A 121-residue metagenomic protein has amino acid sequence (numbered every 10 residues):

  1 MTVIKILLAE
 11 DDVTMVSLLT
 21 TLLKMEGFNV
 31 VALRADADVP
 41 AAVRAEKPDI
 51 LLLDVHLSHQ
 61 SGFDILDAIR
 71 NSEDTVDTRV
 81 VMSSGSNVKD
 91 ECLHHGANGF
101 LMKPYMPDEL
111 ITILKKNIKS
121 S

Functional and structural regions predicted by a protein language model:
E10, S84: Conserved acidic carboxylate
V13-V31, A37: Two-component/phosphorelay signaling modules centered on CheY-like receiver
T14-S17, Y105-K116: C-terminal output helix
A32-I50: Acidic, metal-coordinating helix/loop segments flanking the phosphotransfer/catalytic sites of two-component signaling
D54: Active-site residues of response regulator receiver
S58, K103: The feature encodes the CheY-like receiver
F63-D74: Short amphipathic alpha-helix used as the core "switch/output" element in two-component signaling
D64, S86-M102, D108, T112: Alpha4 helix (beta4-alpha4-beta5 surface) of REC/receiver domains from two-component response regulators
